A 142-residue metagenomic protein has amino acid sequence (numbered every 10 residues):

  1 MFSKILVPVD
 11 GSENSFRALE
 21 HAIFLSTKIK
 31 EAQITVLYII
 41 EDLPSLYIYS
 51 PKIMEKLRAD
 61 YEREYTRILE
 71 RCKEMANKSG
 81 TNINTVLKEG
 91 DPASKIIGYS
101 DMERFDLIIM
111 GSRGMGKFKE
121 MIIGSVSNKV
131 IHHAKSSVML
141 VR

Functional and structural regions predicted by a protein language model:
S3-K52: Small/aliphatic-rich secondary-structure junction motif
K4, G98-R142: Gly/Ser-rich helix-loop-strand patches that form or flank binding pockets for ribonucleotide-derived cofactors
R17, K95, K117: Phosphate- and divalent-cation-binding pockets in alpha/beta enzyme and binding domains that engage nucleotide-derived
I23, T66, E70-N77: Class I S-adenosyl-L-methionine
T35, N84, M139: Conserved beta-strand positions in the Rossmann-like core of class I SAM-dependent methyltransferases
K52, L87-D91, R113: Short beta->alpha linker loops
M54-R67: A short acidic, glycine-rich active-site loop that binds or catalyzes chemistry on phosphate/adenosine moieties
E74-I108: Structural beta-alpha unit
